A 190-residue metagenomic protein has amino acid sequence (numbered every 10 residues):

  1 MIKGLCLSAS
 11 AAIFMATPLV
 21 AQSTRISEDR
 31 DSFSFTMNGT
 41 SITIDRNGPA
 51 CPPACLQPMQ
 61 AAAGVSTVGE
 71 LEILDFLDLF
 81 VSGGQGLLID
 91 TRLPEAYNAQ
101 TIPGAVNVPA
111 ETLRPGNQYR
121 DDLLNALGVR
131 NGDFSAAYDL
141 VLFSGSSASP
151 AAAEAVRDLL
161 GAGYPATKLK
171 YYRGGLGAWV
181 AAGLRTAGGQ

Functional and structural regions predicted by a protein language model:
M1-A9: Bacterial N-terminal signal peptides that target proteins for export
S8-T17: Bacterial N-terminal signal peptides
A21-A99: Flexible, polar/low-complexity N-terminal or interdomain linker segments that lie immediately upstream of folded
E72-D75, P103, Q118, A151-E154 (+2 more regions): Extracytoplasmic/secreted proteins, especially bacterial periplasmic and envelope-associated proteins
L77-A136: Mid-length scaffold segments of soluble, non-membrane domains
R92-E95, T101, T112, S144-S146 (+2 more regions): A mature extracytoplasmic/lumenal domain signature
L124-A178: Catalytic cysteine-centered active loop of the rhodanese-like fold, especially the PTP/DSP P-loop
G183-Q190: Active-site neighborhoods of enzymes that stabilize oxyanions during catalysis
